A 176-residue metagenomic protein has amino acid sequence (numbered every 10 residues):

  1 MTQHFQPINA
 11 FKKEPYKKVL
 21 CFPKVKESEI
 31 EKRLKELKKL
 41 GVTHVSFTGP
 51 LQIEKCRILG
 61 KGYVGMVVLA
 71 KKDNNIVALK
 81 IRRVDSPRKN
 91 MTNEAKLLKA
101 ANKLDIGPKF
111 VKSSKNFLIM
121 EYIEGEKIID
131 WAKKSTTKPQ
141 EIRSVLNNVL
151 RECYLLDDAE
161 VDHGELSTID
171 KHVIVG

Functional and structural regions predicted by a protein language model:
T2-R57: Juxta-kinase regulatory segment immediately upstream of eukaryotic protein kinase catalytic domains
Q52-N93: ATP-binding glycine-rich loop module of kinase domains
L69-D73, E121-Y122, G176: Active-site beta-strand termini and strand-to-loop segments that position acidic
K80-S114, S144: A conserved alpha-helical element in kinase catalytic cores
R82, Y154, T168: Catalytic phosphate/metal-binding cores of nucleic-acid and nucleotide-processing enzymes, i.e., regions that mediate
I106-L146: Conserved structural core of kinase catalytic domains
L150-D158: Short C-lobe core helix of eukaryotic-like protein kinase catalytic domains
D157-D170, I174-V175: Catalytic-loop of the protein kinase fold
